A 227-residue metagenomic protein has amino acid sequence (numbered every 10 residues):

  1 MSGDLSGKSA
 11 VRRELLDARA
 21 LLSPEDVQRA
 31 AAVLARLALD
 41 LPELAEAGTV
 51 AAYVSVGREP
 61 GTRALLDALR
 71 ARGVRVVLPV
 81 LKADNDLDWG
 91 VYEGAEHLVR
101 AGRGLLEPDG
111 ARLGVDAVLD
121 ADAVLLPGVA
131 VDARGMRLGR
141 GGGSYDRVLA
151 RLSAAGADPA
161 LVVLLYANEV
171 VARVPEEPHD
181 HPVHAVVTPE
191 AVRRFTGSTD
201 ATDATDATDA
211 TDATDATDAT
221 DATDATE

Functional and structural regions predicted by a protein language model:
M1-D120: N-terminal active-site beta-alpha-beta segment that forms phosphate/nucleotide-binding and substrate-recognition loops
M1-S6, A10, D17-L21, D109 (+4 more regions): Surface-exposed, charge/polar-rich loops and edge strands
V56-R58, V129-A133: Short glycine-rich anion-binding loops that position phosphate/pyrophosphate groups of nucleotides and phosphorylated
L106, P127-V129: A structured binding-face within diverse protein domains that lines the active/interaction site
A201-A225: Periodic short-repeat tracts
